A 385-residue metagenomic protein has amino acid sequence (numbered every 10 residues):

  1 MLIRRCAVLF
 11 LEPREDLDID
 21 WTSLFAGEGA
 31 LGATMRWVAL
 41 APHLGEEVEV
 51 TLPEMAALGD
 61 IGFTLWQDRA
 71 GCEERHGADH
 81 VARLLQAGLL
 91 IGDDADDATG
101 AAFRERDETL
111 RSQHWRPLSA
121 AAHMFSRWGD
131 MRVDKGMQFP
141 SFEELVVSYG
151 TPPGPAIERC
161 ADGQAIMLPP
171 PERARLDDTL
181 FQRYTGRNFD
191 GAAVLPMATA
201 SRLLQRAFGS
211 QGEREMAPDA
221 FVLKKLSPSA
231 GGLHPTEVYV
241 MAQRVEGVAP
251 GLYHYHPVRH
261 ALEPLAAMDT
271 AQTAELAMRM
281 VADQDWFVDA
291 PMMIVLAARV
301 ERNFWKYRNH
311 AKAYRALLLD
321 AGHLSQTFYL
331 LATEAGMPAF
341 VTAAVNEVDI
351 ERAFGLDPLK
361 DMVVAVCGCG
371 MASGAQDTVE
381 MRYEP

Functional and structural regions predicted by a protein language model:
M1-Q284, V288-M293, V345-P385: N-terminal accessory segments that position/regulate proteins before the catalytic core
S148-Y149, E172-D177, A297-R302, L318-H323: Short hydrophobic/aromatic-rich motifs at helix boundaries and adjacent loops
Y184-V194, K306-L318: Short histidine-centered catalytic/ligand-binding loop motif
L203, V238, I294, H310-I350: Small-aliphatic-rich amphipathic alpha-helix that forms the alpha element of a beta-alpha
P264, F304-K306, A339, D377: Extended hydrophobic-aromatic, low-complexity segments
F287-A290, V295-K312: Active-site-adjacent "gating/activation" loops or surface patches in catalytic cores
